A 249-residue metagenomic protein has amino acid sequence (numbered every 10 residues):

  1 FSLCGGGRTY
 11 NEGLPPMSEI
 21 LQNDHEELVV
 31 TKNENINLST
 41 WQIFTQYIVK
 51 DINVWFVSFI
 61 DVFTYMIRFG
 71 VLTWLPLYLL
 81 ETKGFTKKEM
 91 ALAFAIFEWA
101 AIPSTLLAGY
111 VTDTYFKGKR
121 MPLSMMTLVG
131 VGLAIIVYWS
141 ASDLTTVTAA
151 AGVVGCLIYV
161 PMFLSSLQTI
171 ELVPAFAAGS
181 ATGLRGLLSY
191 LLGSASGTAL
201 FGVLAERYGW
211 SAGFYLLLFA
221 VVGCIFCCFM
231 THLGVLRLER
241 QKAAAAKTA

Functional and structural regions predicted by a protein language model:
F1-E26, C227-H232: C-terminal membrane-cytosol helix-exit motif in multi-pass small-molecule transporters
E12-F56: Juxtamembrane intracellular "pre-TM" segments in multi-pass secondary transporters
D51-L106, M162, S166, S194-T198: Extracytoplasmic gate region of multi-pass secondary transporters
D113-L128: Cytoplasmic membrane-interface "Motif A"-like loop-to-helix N-cap segments of 12-TM Major Facilitator Superfamily
K119-P122, G202-V221: A membrane-interface helix-boundary motif in multi-pass transporters
V129-S142: C-terminal ends and interior cores of transmembrane alpha-helices in multi-pass membrane transporters/permeases
V160-P174: Intracellular juxtamembrane helix-capping segments at the cytosolic ends of symmetry-related transmembrane helices
A175-R207: A late C-terminal transmembrane helix in Major Facilitator Superfamily
